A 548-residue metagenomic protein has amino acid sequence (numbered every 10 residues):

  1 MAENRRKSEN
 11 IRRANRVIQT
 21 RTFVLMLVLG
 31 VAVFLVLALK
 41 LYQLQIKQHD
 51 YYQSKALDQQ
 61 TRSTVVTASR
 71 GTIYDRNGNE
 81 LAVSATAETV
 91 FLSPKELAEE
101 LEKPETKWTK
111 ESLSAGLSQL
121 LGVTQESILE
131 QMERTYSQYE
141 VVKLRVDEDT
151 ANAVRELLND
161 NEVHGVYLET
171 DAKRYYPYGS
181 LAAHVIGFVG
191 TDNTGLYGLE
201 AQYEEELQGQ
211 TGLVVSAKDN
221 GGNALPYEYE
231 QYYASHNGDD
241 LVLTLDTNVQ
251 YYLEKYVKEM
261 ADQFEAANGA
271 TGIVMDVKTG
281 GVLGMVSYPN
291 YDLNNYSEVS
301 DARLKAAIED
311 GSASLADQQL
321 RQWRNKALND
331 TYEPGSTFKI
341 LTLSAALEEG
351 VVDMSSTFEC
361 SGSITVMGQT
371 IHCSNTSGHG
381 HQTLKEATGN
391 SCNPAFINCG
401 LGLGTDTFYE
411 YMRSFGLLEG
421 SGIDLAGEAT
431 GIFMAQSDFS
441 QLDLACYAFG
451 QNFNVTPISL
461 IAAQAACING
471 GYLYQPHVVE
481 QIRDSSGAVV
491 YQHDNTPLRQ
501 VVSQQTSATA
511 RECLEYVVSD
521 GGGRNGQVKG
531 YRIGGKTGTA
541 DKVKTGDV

Functional and structural regions predicted by a protein language model:
M1-A302, T331, D406-S414, G526-K529 (+2 more regions): Periplasmic/cell-envelope proteins involved in peptidoglycan metabolism and beta-lactam response
R5-R6, A82, E88, D219-Y232 (+3 more regions): Beta-lactam-recognizing serine transpeptidase/beta-lactamase-like catalytic domain environment
